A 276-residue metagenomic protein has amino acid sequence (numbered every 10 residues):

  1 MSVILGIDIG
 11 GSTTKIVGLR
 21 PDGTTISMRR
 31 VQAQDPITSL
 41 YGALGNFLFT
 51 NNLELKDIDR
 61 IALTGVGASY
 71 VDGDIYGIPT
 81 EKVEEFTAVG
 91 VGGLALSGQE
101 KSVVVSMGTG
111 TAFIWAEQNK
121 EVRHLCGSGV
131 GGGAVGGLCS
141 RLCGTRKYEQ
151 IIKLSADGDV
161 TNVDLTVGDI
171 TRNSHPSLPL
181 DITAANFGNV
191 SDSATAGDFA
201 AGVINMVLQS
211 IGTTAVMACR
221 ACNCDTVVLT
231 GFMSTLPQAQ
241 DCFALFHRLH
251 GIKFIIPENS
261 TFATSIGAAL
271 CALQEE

Functional and structural regions predicted by a protein language model:
V3-G42, V122: Short glycine-rich, Thr/Ser-proximal phosphate-binding strand/loop in the N-terminal lobe of ATP-dependent enzymes
S27-A33, L44, F49-E85, V122-H124: Short beta-strand-loop/turn "lid" adjacent to the catalytic site in phosphate-handling enzymes
L63-S69, M217-F246, T261: Glycine-rich phosphate-binding loops at beta-strand->alpha-helix junctions
V71, G77-V105, G110-K120, I266-A272: Conserved phosphate-binding catalytic cores of ATP/NTP-utilizing and phosphoryl-transfer enzymes
P79-F86, A244-G267: Conserved phosphate-binding/catalytic loops in two-lobed NTP-binding clefts
V91-L96, V135-C139, F254-E276: Glycine-rich phosphate-binding/hydrolytic loop that grips phosphoryl groups
K120-H175: Glycine-rich phosphate-binding loop plus the immediately following alpha-helix
P176-T226, T261: Adenine-nucleotide phosphate-binding core of ATP-dependent small-molecule kinases
